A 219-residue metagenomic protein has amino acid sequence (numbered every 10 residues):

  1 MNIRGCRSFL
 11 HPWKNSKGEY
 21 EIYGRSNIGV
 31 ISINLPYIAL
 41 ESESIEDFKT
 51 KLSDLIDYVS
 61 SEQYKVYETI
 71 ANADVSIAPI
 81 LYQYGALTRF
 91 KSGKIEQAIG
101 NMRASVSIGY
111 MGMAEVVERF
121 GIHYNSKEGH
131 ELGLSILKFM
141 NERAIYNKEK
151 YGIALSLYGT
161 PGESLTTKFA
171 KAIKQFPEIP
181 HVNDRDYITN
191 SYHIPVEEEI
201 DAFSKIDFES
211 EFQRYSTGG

Functional and structural regions predicted by a protein language model:
M1-R103, R119, H123-G219: Conserved catalytic cores of very large enzyme subunits
R103-Y110: Aromatic-lined, polymer-binding surfaces characteristic of secreted/periplasmic polysaccharide-degrading enzymes
